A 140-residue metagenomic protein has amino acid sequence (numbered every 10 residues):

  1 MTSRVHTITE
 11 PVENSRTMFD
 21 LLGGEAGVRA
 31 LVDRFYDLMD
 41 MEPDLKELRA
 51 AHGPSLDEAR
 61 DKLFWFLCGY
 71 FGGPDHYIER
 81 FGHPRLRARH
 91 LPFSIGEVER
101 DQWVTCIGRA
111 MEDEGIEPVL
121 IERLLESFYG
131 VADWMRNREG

Functional and structural regions predicted by a protein language model:
T2-R16, R29-E112, P118, L125 (+1 more regions): Heme-based O2/NO sensor domains and their adjacent alpha-helical segments, primarily globin folds but also including
G23-G24: Glycine-centered helix-coil hinge/cap
F128-G140: Short amphipathic alpha-helical segments at helix boundaries and their inter-helical linkers
